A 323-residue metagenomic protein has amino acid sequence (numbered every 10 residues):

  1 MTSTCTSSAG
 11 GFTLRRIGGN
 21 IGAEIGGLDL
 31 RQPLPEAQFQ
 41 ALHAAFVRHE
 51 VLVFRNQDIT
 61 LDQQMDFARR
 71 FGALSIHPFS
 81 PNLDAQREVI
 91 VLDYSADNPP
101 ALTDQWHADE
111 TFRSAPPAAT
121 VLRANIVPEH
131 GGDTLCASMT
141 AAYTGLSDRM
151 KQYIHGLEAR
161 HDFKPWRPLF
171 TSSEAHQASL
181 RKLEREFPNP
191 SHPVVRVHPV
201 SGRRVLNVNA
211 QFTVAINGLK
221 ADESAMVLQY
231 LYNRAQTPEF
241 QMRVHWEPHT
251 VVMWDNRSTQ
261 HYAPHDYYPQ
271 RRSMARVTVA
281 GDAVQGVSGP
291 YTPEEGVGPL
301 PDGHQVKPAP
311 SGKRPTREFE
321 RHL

Functional and structural regions predicted by a protein language model:
T2-V251, N256-L323: Non-heme Fe(II) oxygenase catalytic core, chiefly the N-lobe of the double-stranded beta-helix
